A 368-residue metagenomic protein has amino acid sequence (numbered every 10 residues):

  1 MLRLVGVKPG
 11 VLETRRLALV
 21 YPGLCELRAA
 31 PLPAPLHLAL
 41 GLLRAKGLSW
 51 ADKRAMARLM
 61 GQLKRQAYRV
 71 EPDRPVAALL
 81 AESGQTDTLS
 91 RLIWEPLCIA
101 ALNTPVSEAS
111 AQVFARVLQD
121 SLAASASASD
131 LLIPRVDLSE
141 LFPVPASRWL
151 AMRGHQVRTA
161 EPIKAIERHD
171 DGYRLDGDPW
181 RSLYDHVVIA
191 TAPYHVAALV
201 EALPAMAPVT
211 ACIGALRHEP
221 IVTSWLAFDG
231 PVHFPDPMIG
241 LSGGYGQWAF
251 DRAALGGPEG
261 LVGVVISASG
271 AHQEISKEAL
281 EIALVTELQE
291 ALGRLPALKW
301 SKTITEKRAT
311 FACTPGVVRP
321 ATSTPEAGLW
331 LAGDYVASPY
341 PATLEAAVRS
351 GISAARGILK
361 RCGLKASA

Functional and structural regions predicted by a protein language model:
M1, L79, L141, P145-W149 (+2 more regions): Amphipathic alpha-helical segments that form well-ordered structural scaffolds and often line/cohere around active
R3-A115: Mobile amphipathic helical/loop "lid" adjacent to a hydrophobic cofactor/ligand pocket
L4, A198-V200, C313, P341-A342: Short glycine-/acidic-enriched loop or helix-start segments at secondary-structure transitions that form or flank
P9, Y184-D185, L298: Local beta-strand N-terminus motif with an aromatic residue
L12-T14, R158-T159, I221, G293-T305: A short coil-to-beta-strand element that immediately follows conserved catalytic motifs
R116-G177, H186: Helical element adjacent to the flavin cofactor pocket in flavoenzyme catalytic cores
E161-A279, T286-L292, P320: Mid-domain catalytic core of redox enzymes that form a hydrophobic substrate pocket/lid adjacent to a catalytic redox
Q247-A368: Conserved flavin/dinucleotide-binding core of flavoenzymes
